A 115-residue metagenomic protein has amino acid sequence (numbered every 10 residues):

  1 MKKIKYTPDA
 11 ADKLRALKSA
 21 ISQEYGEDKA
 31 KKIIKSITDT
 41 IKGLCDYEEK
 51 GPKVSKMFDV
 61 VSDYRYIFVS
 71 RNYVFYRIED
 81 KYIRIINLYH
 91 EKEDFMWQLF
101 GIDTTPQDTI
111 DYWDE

Functional and structural regions predicted by a protein language model:
M1, G51-S55, V61, I86 (+2 more regions): Generic secondary-structure boundary/loop-capping signal
M1-S36: Arg/Lys-rich, positively charged N-terminal/basic patches that mediate binding to nucleic acids
K13, S36, T40-G43, Y66: Residue-level recognition of specific faces of alpha-helices
A30-I34, T38, S62, I78-N87: A general secondary-structure boundary signal
Y47-I83: Basic/aromatic recognition patch in beta-strand/loop cores that engages polyanionic ligands
N72-Y73, R77-E115: Enriched for short, Lys/Arg-rich terminal
